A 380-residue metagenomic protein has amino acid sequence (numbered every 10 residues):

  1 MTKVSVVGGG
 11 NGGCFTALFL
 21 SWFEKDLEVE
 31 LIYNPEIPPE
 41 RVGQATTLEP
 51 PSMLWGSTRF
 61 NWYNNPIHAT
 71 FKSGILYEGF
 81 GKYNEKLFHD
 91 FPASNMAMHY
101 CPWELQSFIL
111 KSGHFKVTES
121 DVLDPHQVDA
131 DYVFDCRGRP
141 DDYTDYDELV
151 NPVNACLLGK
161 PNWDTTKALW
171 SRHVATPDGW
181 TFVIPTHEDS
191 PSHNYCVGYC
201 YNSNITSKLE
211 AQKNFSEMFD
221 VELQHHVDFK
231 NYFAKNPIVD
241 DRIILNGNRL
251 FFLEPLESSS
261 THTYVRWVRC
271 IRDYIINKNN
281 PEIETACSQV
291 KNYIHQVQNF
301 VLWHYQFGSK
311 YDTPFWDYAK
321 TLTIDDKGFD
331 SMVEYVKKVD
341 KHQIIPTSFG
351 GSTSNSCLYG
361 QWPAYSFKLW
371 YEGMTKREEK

Functional and structural regions predicted by a protein language model:
M1-G10: Beta1/beta-strand and adjacent pyrophosphate-binding region of the FAD-binding site in flavoprotein oxidoreductases
G13-C14: N-terminal Rossmann-fold NAD(P) dinucleotide-binding loop
S21-V42: Glycine-rich FAD pyrophosphate-binding loop
E36-E85: N-terminal FAD cofactor-binding segment of flavoenzymes
D90-L110, C136, S203-T206: Short beta-strand to alpha-helix junction loop
S112-F215, F219: Predominantly flavin-linked oxidoreductase catalytic cores and closely associated redox partners
C200-Y305: FAD/FMN-dependent oxidoreductases across multiple families
D273, N277-K380: Long, low-complexity C-terminal extensions of enzymes
